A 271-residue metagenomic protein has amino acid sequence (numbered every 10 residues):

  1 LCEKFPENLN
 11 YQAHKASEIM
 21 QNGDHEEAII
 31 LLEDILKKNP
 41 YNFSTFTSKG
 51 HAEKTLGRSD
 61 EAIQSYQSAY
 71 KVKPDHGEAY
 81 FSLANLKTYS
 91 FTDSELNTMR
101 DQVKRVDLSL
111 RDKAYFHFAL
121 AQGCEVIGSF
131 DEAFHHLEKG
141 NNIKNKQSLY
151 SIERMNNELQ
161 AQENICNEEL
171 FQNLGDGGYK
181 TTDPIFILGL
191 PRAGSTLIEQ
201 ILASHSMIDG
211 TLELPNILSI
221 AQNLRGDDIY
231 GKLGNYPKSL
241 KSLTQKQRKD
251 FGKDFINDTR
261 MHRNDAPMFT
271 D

Functional and structural regions predicted by a protein language model:
L1-H262: Alpha-helical solenoid repeat scaffolds of the TPR/TPR-like class and their adjacent stem/linker regions that mediate
R260-D271: Short linear X-Pro dipeptides
